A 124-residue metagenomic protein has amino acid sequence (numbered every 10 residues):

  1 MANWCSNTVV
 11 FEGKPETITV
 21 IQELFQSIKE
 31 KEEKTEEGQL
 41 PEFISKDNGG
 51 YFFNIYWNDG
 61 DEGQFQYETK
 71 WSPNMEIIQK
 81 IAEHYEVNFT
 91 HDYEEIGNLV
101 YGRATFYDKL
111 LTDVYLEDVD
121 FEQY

Functional and structural regions predicted by a protein language model:
M1-Y124: Long, contiguous binding/interaction regions
